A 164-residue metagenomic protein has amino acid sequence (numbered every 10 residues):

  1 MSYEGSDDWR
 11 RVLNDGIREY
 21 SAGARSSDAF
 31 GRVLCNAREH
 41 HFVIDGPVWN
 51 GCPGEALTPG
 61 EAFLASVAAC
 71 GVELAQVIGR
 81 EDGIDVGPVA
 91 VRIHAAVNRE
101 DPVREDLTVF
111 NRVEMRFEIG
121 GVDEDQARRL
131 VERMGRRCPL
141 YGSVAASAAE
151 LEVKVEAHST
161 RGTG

Functional and structural regions predicted by a protein language model:
M1-A65, Q76-G164: Extended beta-strand/beta-hairpin segments
C70-G71: Alpha-helical metal-binding/catalytic segments enriched in His/Glu/Asp
